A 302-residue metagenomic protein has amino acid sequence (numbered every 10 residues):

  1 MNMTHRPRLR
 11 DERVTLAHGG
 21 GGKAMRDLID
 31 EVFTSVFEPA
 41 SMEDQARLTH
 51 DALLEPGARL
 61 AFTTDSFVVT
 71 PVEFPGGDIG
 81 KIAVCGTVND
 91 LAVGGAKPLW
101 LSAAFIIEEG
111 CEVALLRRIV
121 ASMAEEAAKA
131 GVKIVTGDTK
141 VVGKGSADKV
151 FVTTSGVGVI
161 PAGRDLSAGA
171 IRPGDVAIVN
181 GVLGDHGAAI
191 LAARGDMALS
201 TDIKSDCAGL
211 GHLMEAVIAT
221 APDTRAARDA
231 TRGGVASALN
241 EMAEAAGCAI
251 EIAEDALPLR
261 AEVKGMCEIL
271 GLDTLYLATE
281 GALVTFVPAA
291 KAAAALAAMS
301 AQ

Functional and structural regions predicted by a protein language model:
M1-Q302: Helix-biased detector of long, well-ordered alpha-helical tracts
